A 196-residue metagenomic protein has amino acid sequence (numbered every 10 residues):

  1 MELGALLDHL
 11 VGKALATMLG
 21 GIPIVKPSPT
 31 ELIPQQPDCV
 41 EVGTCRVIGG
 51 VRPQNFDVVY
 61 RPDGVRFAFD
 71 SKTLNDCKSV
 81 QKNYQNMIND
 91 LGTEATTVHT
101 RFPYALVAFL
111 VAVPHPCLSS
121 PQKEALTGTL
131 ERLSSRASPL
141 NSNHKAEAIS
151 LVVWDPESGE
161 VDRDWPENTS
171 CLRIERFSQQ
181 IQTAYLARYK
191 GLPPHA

Functional and structural regions predicted by a protein language model:
M1-G43: Acidic-basic catalytic patches of nuclease active cores, encompassing PD-(D/E)XK and other metal-cofactor nuclease
A16, H99-T100, N141: N-terminal cationic-hydrophobic initiation segments that often serve targeting/anchoring roles
P29-D38, V113-L118, P156-S158: Short, internal active-site loops enriched in acidic
C39-Q54: N-terminal low-complexity, intrinsically disordered segments
V51-F69: Active-site beta-strand-loop-beta-strand hairpin of nuclease catalytic cores that positions key catalytic residues
A68, A108-V111, L151: Structural beta-sheet core signal
T73-K123: Catalytic cores of nucleic-acid endonucleases
S119-A196: Non-catalytic C-terminal interaction segments of nucleic acid-processing enzymes
